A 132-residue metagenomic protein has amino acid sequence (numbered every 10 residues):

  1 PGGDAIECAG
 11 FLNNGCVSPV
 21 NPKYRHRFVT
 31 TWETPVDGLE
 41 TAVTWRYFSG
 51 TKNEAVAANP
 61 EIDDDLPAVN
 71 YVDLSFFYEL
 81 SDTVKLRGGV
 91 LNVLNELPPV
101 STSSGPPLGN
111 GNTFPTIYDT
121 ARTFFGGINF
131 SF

Functional and structural regions predicted by a protein language model:
P1-E79: C-terminal beta-barrel architecture of Gram-negative outer-membrane proteins
R46-A55, F77-F132: C-terminal beta-signal and adjacent terminal beta-strands/loops of Gram-negative outer-membrane beta-barrel proteins
